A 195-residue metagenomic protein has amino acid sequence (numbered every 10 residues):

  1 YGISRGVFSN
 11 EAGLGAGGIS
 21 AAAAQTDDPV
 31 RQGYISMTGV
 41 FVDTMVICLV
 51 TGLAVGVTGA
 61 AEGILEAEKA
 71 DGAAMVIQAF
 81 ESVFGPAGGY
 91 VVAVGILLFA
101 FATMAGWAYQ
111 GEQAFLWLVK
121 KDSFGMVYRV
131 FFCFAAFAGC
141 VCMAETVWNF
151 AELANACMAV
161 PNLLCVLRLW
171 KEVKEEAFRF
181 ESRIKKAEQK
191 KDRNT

Functional and structural regions predicted by a protein language model:
Y1-A22, T26-I35, F99-A100: Hydrophobic, membrane-embedded alpha-helices of multi-pass small-molecule transporters
Y1-S9, V46-L49, A60, V83-L98 (+2 more regions): Select transmembrane alpha-helical segments in multipass membrane proteins
G15-A24, A54-V55, Y109, Q113 (+2 more regions): Re-entrant/interfacial helical elements at transmembrane boundaries that shape and gate the permeation pathway
A23-T26, T38, V42-G72: Extracellular/periplasmic helix-exit of transmembrane alpha-helices
T26-V42, D122-R129: Membrane-interface alpha-helices at helix entry/exit sites of multi-pass transporters
L49-T58, V92-T103, F131-M143, N155 (+1 more regions): Hydrophobic core segments of alpha-helical transmembrane domains in multi-pass membrane transport and ion-translocation
E81-Y90, K121-V127, M143-A144: Membrane-interfacial loop-to-helix junctions in multi-pass transporters
A156, V160-T195: Terminal cytosolic tails of multi-pass membrane transporters, especially the segment immediately following the final
